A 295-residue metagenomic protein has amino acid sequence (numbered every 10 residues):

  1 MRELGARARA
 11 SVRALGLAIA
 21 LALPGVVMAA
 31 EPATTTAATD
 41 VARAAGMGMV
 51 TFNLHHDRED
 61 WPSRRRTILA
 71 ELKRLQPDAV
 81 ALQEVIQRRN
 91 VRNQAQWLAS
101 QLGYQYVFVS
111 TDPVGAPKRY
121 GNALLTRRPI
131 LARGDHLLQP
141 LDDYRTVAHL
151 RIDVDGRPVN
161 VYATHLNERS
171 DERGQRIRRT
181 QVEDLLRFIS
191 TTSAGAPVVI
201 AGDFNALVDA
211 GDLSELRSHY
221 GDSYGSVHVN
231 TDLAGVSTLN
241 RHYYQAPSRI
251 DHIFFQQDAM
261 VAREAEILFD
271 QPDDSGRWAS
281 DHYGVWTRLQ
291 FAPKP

Functional and structural regions predicted by a protein language model:
L4, A8, V12-I19, L23-Q101 (+3 more regions): N-terminal, active-site-proximal structural segment of metallo-dependent hydrolase catalytic domains
I19, E31-A38, D153, S190-V199 (+1 more regions): Metal-dependent phosphoester-hydrolase catalytic domains
M47-L54, I68-V91, L125, L150 (+4 more regions): Active-site beta-strand/loop signature of hydrolases that rely on acidic residues for catalysis
H56-P62, G134, D232-A234: Short, solvent-exposed loop/turn elements at domain surfaces
D60-S63, L137, E172-I177: Short, solvent-exposed loop/turn segments at secondary-structure boundaries
W61, A79, Q83-L166, V261-F269: Structured beta-strand-rich core segments of catalytic domains in phosphoester-bond hydrolases
K73-P77, A99-G103, I130, S190-A194 (+1 more regions): Sec-exported extracytoplasmic/periplasmic mature domains
H165-L185, V208-R217: Active-site-proximal segments of metal-dependent phosphoesterases and phosphodiesterases across multiple
